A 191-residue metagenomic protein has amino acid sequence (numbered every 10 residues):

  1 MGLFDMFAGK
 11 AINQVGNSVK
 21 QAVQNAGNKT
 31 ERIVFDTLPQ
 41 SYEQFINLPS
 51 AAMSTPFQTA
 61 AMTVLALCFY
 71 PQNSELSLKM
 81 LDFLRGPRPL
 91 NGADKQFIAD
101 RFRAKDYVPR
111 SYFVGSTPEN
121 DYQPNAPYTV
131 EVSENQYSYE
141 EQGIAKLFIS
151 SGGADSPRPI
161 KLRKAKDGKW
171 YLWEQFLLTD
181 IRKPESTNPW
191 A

Functional and structural regions predicted by a protein language model:
G2-R32: Glycine- and small hydrophobic-rich membrane-insertion segments that are intrinsically disordered in solution
F4, G115-S116, N120-N125, W173-Q175 (+1 more regions): Surface-exposed, polar/charged interaction patches used for macromolecular assembly or partner binding
G9, G143, D167-G168: Beta-strand-connecting loop/turn residues
I12, G16, Q72, A126-P127: Large, modular interaction/toxin scaffolds in secreted and membrane-associated proteins
N28-V114: Core segments of small alpha/beta cavity-forming domains
M62-A66, T129-E131, K146-F148, P157-K161 (+1 more regions): Ordered hydrophobic segments in well-structured contexts
K95-G153: Surface-exposed, charged secondary-structure patches
D155-W190: Short beta-strand edge/turn micro-motifs at domain boundaries
